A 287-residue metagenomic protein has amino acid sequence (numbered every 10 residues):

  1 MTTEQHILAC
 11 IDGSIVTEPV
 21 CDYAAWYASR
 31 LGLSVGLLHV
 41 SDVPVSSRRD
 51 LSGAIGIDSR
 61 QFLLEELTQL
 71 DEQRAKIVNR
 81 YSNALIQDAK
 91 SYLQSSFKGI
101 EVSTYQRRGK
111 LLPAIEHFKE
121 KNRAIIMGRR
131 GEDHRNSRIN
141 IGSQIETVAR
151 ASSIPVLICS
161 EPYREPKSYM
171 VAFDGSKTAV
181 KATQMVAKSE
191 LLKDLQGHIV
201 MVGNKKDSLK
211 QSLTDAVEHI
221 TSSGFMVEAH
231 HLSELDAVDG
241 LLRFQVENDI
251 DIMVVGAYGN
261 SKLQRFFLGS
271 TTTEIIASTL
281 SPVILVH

Functional and structural regions predicted by a protein language model:
M1-T68, A151, R164-H231, I250: Small/aliphatic-rich secondary-structure junction motif
V16-Y23, T104-Y163, F244-H287: Gly/Ser-rich helix-loop-strand patches that form or flank binding pockets for ribonucleotide-derived cofactors
A28, K90-Q94, V217-I220, Q245: Conserved hydrophobic residues forming the short capping helix/wall of the S-adenosyl-L-methionine
S46, S208, V238-L241, S261-R265: Short active-site-adjacent structural elements
F62-F97: N-terminal positively charged helical leader segments and presequences
Q94-S103, T221-E228: A short helix-to-beta-strand connector/capping loop
S103-G109, V202-N204, A229-D236: Short beta->alpha junction loops
V217, E234-V246: A short, acidic, amphipathic alpha-helical segment used as a generic capping/interface helix at domain edges
